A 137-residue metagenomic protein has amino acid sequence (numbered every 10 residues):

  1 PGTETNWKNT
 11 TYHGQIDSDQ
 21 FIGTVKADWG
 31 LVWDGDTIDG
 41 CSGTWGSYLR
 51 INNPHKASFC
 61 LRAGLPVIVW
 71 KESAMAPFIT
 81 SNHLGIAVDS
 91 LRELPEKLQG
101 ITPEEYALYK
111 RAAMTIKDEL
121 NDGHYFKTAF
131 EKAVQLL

Functional and structural regions predicted by a protein language model:
G2-W29: Nucleotide-activated donor-binding/catalytic signature segment of Leloir-type glycosyltransferases, i.e., the conserved
N9, A63-V67, H83-L84: Short active-site oxyanion
Q15-S18, P54, L91, P103: Structural motif corresponding to alpha-helix initiation and N-cap regions
Q20-V25, L94-T102: Short amphipathic alpha-helix with an adjacent loop that forms part of the alpha/beta core around
G23-A63, V69-P77: Nucleotide-sugar-dependent
A76-K97: Change "using UDP/GDP/dTDP sugars" to "using nucleotide sugars
D89-R92, E96, P103-Q135: A charged, aromatic-enriched C-terminal amphipathic alpha-helix characteristic of glycosyltransferases across folds
